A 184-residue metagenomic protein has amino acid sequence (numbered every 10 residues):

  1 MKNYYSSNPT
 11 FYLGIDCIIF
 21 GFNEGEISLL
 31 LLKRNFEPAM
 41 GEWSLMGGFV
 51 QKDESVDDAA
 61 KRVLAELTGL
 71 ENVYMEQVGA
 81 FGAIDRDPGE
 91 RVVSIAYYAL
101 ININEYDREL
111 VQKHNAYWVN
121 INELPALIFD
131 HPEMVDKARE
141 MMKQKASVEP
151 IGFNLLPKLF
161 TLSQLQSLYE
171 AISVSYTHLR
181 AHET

Functional and structural regions predicted by a protein language model:
K2-W43: N-terminal strand-loop-strand
F11-I15, D57-K61, A65-R108, E123 (+1 more regions): Active-site segment of metal-dependent pyrophosphate-handling enzymes, primarily the Nudix hydrolase catalytic core
I19, R34, A99-I101, W118: Hydrophobic side chains in beta-strands
E26-L70, S147-A171: Conserved Nudix-box catalytic region and its N-terminal flanking loop in Nudix hydrolases and closely related
L29, R34-F36, M40, G47 (+4 more regions): Short, His- and charge-rich active-site/binding loops that engage polyanionic ligands
Y98-A99, D107-A146, L155-L168, R180: NUDIX/MutT-family hydrolases
S173-S175: Acidic, proline/serine/threonine- and glycine-rich low-complexity intrinsically disordered segments
T177-T184: Conserved small/polar residues in nucleotide/adenosyl-binding loops
